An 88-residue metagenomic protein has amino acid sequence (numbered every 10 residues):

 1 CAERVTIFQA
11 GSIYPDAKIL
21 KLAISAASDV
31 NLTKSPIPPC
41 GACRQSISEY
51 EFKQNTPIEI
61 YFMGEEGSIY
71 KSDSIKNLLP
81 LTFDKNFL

Functional and structural regions predicted by a protein language model:
C1-F87: Zn2+-dependent cytidine deaminase-like catalytic core
